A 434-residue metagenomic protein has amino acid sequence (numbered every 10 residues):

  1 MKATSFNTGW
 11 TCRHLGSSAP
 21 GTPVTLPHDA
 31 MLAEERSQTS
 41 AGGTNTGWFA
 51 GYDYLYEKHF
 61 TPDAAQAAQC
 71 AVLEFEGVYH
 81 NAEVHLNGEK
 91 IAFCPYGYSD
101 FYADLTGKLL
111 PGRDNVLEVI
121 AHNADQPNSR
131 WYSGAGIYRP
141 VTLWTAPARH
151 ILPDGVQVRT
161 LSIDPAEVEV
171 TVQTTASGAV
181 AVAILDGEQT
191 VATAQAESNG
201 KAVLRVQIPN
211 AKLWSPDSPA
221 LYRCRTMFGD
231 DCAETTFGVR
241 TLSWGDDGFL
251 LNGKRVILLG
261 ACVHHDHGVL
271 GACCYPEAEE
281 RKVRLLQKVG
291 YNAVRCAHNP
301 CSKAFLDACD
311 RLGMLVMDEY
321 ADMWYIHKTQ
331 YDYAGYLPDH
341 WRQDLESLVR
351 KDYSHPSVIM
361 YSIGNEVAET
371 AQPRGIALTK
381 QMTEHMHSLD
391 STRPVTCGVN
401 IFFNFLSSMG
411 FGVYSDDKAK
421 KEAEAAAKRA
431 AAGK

Functional and structural regions predicted by a protein language model:
K2-S17, A30, E34, T46 (+4 more regions): Accessory beta-strand-rich segments of carbohydrate-active enzymes
H85-I91, L185-G187, G229-D230, N252: Short strand-turn-strand beta-turns centered on an Asx-Gly dipeptide
G88, V141, Y222, G253 (+3 more regions): Conserved, mostly hydrophobic/aromatic
I91-A92, V191, V256: Short hydrophobic beta-strand segments in globular cytosolic domains
L110-G112, Q173-G245: Extended acidic/polar, glycine-enriched regions that form or flank non-catalytic beta-rich accessory modules
A148-A176: Surface beta-strand/loop "capping" patches
G155-V158, R225-L286, D307: N-terminal carbohydrate-binding accessory modules
A293-K434: Substrate-binding/catalytic cleft of secreted carbohydrate-active enzymes, primarily glycoside hydrolases
